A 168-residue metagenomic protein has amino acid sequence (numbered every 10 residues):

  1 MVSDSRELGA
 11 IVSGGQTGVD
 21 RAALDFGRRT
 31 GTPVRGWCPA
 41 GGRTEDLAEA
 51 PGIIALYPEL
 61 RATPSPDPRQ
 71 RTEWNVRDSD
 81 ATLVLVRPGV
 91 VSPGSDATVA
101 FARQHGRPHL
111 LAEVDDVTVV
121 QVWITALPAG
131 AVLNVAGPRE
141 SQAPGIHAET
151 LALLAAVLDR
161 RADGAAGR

Functional and structural regions predicted by a protein language model:
V2-W123, L127-V132, R139, P144-R161: Acidic/glycine-enriched connector segments
G164-A165: Ser/Thr/Pro-rich, acidic low-complexity intrinsically disordered regulatory segments
